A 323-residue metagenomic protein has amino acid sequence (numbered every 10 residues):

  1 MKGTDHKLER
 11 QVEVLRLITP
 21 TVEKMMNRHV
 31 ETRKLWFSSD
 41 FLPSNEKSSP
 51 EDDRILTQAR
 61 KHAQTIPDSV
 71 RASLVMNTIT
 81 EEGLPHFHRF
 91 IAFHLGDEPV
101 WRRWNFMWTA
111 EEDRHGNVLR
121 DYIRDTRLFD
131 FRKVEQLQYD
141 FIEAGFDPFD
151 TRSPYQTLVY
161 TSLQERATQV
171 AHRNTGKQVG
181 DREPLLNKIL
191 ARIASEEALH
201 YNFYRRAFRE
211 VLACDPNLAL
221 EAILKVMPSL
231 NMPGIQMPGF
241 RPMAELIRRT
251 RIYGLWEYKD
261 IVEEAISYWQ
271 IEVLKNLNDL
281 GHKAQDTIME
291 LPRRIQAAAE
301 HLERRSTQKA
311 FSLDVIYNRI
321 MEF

Functional and structural regions predicted by a protein language model:
M1-F323: Non-heme di-metal
